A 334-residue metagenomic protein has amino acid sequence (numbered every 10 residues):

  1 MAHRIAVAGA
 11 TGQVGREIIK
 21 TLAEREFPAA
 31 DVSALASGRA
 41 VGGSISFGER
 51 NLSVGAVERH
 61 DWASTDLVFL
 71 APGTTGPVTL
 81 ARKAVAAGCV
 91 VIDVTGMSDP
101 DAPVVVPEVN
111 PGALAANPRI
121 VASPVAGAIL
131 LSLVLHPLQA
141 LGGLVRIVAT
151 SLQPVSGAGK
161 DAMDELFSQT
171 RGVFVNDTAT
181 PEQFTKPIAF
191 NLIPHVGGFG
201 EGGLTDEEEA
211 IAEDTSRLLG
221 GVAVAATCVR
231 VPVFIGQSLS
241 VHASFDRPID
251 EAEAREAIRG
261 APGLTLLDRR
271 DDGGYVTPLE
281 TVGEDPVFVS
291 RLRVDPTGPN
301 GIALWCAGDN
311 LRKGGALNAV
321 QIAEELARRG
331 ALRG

Functional and structural regions predicted by a protein language model:
M1-I188, A223, V287-F288, L292-G298 (+3 more regions): N-terminal Rossmann-like NAD(P) cofactor-binding subdomain of oxidoreductases, focused on the glycine-rich
V68, V155-G334: Charged docking surfaces used in two-component/phosphorelay signaling
